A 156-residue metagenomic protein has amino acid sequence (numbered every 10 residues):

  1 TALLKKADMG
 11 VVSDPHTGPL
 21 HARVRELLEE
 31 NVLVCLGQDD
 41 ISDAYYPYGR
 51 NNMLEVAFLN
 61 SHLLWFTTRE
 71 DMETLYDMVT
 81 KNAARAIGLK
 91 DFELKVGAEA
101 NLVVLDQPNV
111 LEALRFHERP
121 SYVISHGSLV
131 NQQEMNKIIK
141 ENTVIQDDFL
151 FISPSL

Functional and structural regions predicted by a protein language model:
T1: Acidic, glycine-rich loop-and-beta core segments that form the ion-binding/anion-interacting portion of active sites
K5-G10, V24-V104: His/Asp/Glu-enriched, well-ordered alpha-helical/loop segment that forms or immediately abuts the divalent-metal
G10-T17: Catalytic beta/alpha-barrel core
T17, D40-S42, V110: Residue-level "edge-of-site" marker
R23, Y46-P47, F116, N142: Short Asp/Glu-rich motifs
E73-L156: Active-site microenvironment of metallo-dependent hydrolases
